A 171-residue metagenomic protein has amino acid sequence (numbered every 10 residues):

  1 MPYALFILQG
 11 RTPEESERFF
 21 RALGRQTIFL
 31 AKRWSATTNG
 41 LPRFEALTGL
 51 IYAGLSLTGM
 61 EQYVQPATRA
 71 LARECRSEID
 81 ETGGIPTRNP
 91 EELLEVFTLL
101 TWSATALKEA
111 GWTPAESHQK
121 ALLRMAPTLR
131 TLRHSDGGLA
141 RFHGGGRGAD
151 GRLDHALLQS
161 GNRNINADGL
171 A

Functional and structural regions predicted by a protein language model:
M1-L122: Aromatic-lined, polymer-binding surfaces characteristic of secreted/periplasmic polysaccharide-degrading enzymes
D80-A171: Carbohydrate-active enzyme catalytic cores, enriched for enzymes that act on polyanionic acidic polysaccharides
